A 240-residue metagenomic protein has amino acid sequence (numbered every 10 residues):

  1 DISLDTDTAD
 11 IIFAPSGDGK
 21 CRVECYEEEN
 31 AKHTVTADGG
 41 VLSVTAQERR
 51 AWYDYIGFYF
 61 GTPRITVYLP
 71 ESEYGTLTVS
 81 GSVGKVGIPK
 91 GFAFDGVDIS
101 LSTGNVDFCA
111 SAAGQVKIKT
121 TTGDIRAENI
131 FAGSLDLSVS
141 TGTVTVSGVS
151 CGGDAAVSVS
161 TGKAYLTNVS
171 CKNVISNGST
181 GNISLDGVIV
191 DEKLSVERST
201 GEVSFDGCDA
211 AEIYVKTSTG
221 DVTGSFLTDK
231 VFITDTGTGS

Functional and structural regions predicted by a protein language model:
D1-T6, D10-G81, K85-L101, N105-T120 (+6 more regions): Acidic (Asp/Glu) and glycine-rich low-complexity loops/linkers that are typically intrinsically disordered
